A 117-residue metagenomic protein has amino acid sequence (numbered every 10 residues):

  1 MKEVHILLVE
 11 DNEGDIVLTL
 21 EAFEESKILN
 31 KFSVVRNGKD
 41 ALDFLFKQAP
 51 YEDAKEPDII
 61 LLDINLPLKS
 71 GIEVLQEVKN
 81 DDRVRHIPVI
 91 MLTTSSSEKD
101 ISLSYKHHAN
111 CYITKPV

Functional and structural regions predicted by a protein language model:
K2-E3, I28-L29, K55-D58, R83-P88: His-Asp phosphorelay/catalytic-motif detector in bacterial-type signaling
V4-G14, T19-E24: Conserved acidic segment of CheY-like receiver
N12-D15, P67, R83, S95-K99: Negatively charged, flexible loop motifs adjacent to catalytic sites in prokaryotic signal transduction proteins
V17-E21, I72-E73, S96-V117: Alpha4 helix (beta4-alpha4-beta5 surface) of REC/receiver domains from two-component response regulators
L18-L20, V34-I59: Acidic, metal-coordinating helix/loop segments flanking the phosphotransfer/catalytic sites of two-component signaling
E24, D43, P50, I72-R85: Short amphipathic alpha-helix used as the core "switch/output" element in two-component signaling
V34, L66-K69: Residue-level signal for the "D+5" position in two-component response regulator receiver
D63, T93: Active-site residues of response regulator receiver
